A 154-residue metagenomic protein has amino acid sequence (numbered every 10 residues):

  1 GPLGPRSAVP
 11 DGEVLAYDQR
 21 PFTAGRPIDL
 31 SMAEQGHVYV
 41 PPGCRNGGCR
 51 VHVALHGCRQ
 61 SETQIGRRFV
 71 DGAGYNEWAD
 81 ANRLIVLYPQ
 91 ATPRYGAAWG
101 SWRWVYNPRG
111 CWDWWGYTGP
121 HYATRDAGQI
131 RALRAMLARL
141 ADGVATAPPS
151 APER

Functional and structural regions predicted by a protein language model:
G1-N46, Y122-R125: N-terminal cap/lid segment of alpha/beta-hydrolase-fold proteins
P5-S7, Y39-G47, Y75-W78, L140-P149: Surface-exposed acidic, glycine-flexible loop patches that form ligand/cofactor-binding and adhesion interfaces
E13, M32-E34, C49-V51, N82 (+2 more regions): Residues that flank catalytic or metal-binding motifs in active/ligand-binding sites
L15, V53, L87-P89: Hydrophobic/aromatic beta-strand patches that form the interior of the parallel beta-sheet core in alpha/beta enzyme
V38, G47-R59: Short beta-strand element of the alpha/beta-hydrolase
Q60-F69, D80, I85-G143: Cap/lid segment of the alpha/beta-hydrolase catalytic domain
V70-G74: Cysteine protease catalytic core and zymogen-processing segment of caspase-like enzymes
P152-R154: Short, solvent-exposed mixed-charge patches
